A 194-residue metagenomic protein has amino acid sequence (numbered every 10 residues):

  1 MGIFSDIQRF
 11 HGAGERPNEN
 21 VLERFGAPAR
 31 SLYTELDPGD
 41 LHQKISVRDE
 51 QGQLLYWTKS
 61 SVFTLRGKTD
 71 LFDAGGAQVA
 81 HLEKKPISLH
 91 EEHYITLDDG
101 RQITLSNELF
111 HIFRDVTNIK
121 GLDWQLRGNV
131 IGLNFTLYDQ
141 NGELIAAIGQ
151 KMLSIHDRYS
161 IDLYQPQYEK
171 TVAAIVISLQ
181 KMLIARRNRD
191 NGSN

Functional and structural regions predicted by a protein language model:
M1-R114, Q150-N194: N-terminal targeting and processing segments
V21, G121-D123, A147: Intrinsic structural disorder
G76, D99, G121-D123, G142: Residue-level detection of beta-strand-connecting loop/turn positions
I103-L105, F110-T136: Short, solvent-exposed interaction modules
L126-I131, Y138, L144-Y159, Y164: Short, surface-exposed interaction patches in beta-rich subdomains that mediate adhesion/assembly near membranes
